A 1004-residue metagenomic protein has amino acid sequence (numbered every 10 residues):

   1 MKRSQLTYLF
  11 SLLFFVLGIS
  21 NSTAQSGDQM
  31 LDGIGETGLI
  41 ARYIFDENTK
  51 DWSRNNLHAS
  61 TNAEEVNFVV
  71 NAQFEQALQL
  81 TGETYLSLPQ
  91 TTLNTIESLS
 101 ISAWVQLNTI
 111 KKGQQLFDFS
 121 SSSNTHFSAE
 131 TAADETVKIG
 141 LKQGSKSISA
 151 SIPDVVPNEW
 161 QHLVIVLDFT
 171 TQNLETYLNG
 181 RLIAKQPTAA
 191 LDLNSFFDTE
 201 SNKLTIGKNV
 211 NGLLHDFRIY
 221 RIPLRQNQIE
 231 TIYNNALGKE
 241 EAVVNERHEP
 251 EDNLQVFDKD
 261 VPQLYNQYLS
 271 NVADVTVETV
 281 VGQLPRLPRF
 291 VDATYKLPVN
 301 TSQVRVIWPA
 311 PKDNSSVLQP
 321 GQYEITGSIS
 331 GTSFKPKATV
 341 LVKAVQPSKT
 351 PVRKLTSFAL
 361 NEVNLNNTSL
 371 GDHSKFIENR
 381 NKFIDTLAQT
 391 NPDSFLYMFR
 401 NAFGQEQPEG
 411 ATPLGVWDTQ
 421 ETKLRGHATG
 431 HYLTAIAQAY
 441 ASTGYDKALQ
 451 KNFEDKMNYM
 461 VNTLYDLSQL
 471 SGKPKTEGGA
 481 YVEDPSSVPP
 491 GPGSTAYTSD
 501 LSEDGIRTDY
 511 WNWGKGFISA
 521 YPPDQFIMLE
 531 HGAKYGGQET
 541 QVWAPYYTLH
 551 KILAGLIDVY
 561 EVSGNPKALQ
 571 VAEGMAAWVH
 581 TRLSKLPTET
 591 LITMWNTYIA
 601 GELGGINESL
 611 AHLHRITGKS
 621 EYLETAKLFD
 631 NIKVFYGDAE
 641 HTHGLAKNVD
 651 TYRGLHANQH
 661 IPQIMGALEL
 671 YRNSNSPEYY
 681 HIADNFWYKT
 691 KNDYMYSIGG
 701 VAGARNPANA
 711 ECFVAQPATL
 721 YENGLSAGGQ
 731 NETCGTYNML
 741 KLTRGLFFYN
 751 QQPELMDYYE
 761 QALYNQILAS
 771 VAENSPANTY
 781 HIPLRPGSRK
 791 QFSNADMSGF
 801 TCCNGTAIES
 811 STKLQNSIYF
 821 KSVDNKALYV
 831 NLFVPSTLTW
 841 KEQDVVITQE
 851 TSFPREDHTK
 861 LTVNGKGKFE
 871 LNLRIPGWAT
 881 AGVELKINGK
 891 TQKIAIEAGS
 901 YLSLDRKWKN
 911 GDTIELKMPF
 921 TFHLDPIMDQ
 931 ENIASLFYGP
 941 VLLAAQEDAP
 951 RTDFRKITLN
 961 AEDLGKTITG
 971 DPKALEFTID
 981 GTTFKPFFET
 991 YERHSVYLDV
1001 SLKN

Functional and structural regions predicted by a protein language model:
Q25-D258: Extracellular glycan-associated modules
I222, L360-L370, Y440-N458, G472 (+5 more regions): Structural helix-adjacent loops and short alpha-helical linkers that scaffold large soluble proteins
D260-N300: Solvent-exposed, low-complexity, repeat-rich "mucin-like" stalks and linkers
L297-K343, D466, L470: Serine/threonine-rich, repeat-prone extracellular segments and beta-strand-based repeat modules of secreted/surface
V345-A428, E454-A533: Low-complexity, Ser/Thr/Pro/Gly-enriched N-terminal "stalk/linker" regions
T412-T429, L529-T548, K585-L603, Y636-S676 (+2 more regions): Solvent-exposed loop and edge beta-strand segments that line ligand/cofactor-binding and catalytic clefts
L424-A441, M457, V461-N462, A544-Y560 (+4 more regions): Well-ordered alpha-helical segments within folded domains of soluble proteins
A683, M756-N765, S770, N774-T862 (+3 more regions): C-terminal beta-rich recognition modules with glycine/proline-rich loops and embedded aromatic residues
